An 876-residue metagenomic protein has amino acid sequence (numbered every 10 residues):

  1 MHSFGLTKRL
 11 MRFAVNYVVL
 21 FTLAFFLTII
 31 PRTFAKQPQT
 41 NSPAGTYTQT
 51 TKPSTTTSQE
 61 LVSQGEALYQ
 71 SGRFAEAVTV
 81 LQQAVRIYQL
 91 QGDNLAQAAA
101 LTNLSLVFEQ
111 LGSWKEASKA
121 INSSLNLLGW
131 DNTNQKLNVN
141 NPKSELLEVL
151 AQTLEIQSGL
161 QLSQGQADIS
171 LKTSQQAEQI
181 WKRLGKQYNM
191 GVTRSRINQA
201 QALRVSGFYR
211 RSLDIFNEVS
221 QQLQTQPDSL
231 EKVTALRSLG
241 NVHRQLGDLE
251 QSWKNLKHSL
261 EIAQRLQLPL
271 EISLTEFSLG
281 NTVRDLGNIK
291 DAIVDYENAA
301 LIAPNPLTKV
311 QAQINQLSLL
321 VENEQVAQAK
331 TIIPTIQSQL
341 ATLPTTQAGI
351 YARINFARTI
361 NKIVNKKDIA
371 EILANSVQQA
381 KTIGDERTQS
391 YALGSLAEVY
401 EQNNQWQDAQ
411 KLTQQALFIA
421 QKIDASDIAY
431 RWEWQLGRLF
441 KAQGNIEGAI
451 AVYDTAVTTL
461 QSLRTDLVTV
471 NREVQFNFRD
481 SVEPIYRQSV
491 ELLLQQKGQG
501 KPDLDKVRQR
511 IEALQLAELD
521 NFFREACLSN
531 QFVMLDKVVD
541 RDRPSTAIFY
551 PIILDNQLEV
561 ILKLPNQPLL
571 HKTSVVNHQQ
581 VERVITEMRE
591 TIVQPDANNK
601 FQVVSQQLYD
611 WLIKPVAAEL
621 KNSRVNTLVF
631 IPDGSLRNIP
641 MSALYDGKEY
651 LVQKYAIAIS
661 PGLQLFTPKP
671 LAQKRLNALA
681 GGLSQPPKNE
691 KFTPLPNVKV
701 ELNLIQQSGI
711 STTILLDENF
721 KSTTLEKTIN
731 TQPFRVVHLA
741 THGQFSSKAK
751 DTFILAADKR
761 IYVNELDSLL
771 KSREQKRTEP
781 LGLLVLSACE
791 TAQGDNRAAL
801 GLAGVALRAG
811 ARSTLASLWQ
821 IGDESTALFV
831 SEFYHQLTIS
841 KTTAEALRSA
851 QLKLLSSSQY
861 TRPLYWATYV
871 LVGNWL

Functional and structural regions predicted by a protein language model:
M1-L20: Bacterial Sec-dependent N-terminal signal peptides
L23-A99, N103, L137-N138, E148: N-terminal leader/linker segments that initiate helical-solenoid repeat arrays
T33-K52, T79-I87, D131-N141, Q221 (+4 more regions): Repeat-mediated protein-protein interaction surfaces in helical alpha-solenoids
T55-T56, A75, L95, N141 (+9 more regions): Residue signature of alpha-solenoid helical repeat architecture, marking inter-repeat boundaries and helix-start
L61-Q64, L68, V80, Q97-F108 (+20 more regions): TPR/Sel1-like alpha-solenoid repeat signature
G72-Q82, W114-N134, Q166-Q176, F208-E218 (+6 more regions): Helix-turn-helix repeat elements of alpha-solenoid scaffolds
G129, F532-H578, E582-I585, R589 (+2 more regions): Catalytic cores of enzymes
E261, L268-S278, D285-Q606, D610 (+4 more regions): Alpha-helical solenoid repeat scaffolds used for protein-protein interaction
